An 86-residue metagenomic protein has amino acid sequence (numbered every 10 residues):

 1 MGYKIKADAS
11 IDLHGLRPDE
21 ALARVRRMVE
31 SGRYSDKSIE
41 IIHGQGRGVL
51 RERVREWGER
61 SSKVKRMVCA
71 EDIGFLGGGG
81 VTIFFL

Functional and structural regions predicted by a protein language model:
M1-L86: Long, charged, low-complexity intrinsically disordered regions
